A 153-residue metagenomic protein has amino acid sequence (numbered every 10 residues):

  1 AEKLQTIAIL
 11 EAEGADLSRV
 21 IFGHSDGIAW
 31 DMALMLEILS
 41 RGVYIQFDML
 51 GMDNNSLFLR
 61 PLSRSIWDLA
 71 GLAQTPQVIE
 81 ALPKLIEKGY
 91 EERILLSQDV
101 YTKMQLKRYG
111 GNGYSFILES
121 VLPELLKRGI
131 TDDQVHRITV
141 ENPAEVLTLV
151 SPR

Functional and structural regions predicted by a protein language model:
A1-A29: Divalent metal-binding pocket/active-site signature
E2-I9, W30-L39, N55-L82, Q98-E119 (+1 more regions): Histidine/acidic-residue-rich catalytic or RNA/ligand-binding cores of hydrolases and nuclease-related proteins
L10-A15, M35-G42, L85-E91: Acidic (Asp/Glu)-rich catalytic clusters
L17-I21, G42-Q46, R93-L95: Structural preference for beta-strand elements that scaffold enzyme active sites
D26, L50-G51, Y101, V140: Catalytic metal-binding/acid-base residues of hydrolase active sites
Y44-S56: His/Asp/Glu-enriched short active-site or ligand-binding loop at hydrolase and phosphoryl-transfer sites
F47-L50, Y90-N112, V135: Short acidic/histidine-rich active-site segments
S115-R153: Mid-to-C-terminal alpha-helical segments outside catalytic/metal-binding sites
